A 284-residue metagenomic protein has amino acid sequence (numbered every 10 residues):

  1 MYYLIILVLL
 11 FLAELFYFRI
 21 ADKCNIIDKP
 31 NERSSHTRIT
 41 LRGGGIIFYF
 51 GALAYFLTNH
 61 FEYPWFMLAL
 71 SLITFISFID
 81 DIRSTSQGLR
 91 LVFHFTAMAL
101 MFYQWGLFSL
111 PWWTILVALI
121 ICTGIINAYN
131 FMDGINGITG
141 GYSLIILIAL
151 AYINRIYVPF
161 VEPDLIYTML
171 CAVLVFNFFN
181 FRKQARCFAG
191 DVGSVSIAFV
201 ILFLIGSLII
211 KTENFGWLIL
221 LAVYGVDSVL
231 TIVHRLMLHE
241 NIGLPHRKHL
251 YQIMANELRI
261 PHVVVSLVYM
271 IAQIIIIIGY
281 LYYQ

Functional and structural regions predicted by a protein language model:
M1-V229: "…together with the soluble PPM/PP2C metallo-phosphatase catalytic core" -> "…together with the soluble PPM/PP2C
I26-I27, L220-E257, H262-V265: Membrane-proximal soluble regions of multi-pass membrane proteins
V175, V233-R235, Y282: Primarily interfacial, aromatic-capped hydrophobic alpha-helices that serve as membrane anchors
Q252-Q284: C-terminal membrane module of polytopic membrane proteins
